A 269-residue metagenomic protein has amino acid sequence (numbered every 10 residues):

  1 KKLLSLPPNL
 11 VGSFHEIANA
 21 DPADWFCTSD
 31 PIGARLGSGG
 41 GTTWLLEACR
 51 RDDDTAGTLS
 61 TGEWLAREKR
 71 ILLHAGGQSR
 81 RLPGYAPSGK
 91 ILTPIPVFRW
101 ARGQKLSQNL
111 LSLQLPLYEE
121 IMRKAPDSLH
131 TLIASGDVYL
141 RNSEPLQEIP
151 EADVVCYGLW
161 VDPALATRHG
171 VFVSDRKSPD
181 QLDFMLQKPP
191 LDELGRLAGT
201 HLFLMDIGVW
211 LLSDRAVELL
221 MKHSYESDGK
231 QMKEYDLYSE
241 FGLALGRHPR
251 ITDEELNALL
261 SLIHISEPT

Functional and structural regions predicted by a protein language model:
K1-S266: Unchanged
